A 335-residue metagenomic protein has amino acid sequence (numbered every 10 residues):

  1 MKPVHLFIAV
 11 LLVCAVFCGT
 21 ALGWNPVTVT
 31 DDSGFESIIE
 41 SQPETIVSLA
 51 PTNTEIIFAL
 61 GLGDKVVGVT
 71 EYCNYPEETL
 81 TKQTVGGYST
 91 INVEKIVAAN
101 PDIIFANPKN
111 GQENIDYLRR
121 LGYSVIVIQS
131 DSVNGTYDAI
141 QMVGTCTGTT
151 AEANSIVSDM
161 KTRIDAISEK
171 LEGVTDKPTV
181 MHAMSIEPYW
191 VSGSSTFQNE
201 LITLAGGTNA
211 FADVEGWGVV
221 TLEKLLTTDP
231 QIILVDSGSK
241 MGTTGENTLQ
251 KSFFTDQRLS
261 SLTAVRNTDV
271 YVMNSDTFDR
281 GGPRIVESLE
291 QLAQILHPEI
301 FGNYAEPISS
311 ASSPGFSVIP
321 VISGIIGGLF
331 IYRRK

Functional and structural regions predicted by a protein language model:
M1-P26, A305-K335: Secretory targeting signatures
P26-T28, F35-I39, T45, D102-I103 (+3 more regions): Extracytoplasmic substrate-binding proteins
E44-A99, I103-K109, N114, G207-A210 (+1 more regions): A short, structured surface patch at a secondary-structure boundary
T52-I56, Y72-Y75, T90-N92, I103-F105 (+8 more regions): Solvent-exposed loop/turn segments at secondary-structure junctions within structured extracellular/periplasmic domains
T70, S195-G218: His/Asp/Glu-enriched short active-site or ligand-binding loop at hydrolase and phosphoryl-transfer sites
I91-P101, D116-L121, T221-D229: Short helices/loops that flank or line small-molecule/ion binding pockets
N110-R120, L234-F253: A ligand-binding cleft/hinge motif common to bilobed small-molecule-binding domains
D213-G216, K224, S237-S239, N247-T248 (+6 more regions): Acidic/histidine-enriched, beta-strand-rich ligand/metal-binding domains
